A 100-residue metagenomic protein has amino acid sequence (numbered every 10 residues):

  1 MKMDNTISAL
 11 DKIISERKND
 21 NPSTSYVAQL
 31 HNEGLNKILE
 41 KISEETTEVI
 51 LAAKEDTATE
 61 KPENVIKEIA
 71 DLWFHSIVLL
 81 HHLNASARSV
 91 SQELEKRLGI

Functional and structural regions predicted by a protein language model:
M1-I69, W73-I100: Flexible "arm" and connector segments at domain edges
